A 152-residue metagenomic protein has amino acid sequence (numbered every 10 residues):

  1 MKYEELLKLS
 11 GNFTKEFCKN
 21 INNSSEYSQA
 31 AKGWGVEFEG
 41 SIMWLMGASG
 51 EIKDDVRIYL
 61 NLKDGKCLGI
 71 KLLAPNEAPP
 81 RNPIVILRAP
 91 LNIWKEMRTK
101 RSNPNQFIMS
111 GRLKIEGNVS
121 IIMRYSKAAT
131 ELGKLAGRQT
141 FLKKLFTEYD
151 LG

Functional and structural regions predicted by a protein language model:
M1-G152: Feature captures hydrophobic
